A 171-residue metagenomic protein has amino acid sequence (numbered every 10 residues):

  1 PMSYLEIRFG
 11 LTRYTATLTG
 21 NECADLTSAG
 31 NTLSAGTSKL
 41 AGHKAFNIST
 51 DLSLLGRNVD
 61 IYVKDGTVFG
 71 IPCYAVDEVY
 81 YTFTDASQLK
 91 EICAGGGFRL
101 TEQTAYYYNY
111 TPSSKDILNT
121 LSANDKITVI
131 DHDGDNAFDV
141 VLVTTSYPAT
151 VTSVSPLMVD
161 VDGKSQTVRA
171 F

Functional and structural regions predicted by a protein language model:
P1-F171: ...the same signal can extend to comparable exposed beta-sheet modules with similar sequence chemistry even outside
